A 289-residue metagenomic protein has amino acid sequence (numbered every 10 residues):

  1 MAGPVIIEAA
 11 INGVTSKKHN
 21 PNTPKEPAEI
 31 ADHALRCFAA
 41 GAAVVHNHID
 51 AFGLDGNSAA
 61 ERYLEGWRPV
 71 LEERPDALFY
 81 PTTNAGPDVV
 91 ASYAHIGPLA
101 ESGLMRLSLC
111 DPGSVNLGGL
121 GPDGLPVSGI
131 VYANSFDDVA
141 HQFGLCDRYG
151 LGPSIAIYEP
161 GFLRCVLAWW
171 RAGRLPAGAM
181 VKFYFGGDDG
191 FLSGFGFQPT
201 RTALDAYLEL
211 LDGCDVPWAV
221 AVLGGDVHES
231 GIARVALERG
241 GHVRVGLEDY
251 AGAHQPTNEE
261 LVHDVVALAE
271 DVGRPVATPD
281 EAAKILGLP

Functional and structural regions predicted by a protein language model:
M1-N22, P112-P126: N-terminal small/glycine-rich loop or linker at the start of catalytic domains across soluble metabolic enzymes
G13-D32, T83-A91, S128-A133, F195 (+1 more regions): Active-site mouth loops of central-metabolism enzymes
A28, N57-A133: Active-site beta->alpha loop and helix N-cap motifs at the rims of alpha/beta catalytic domains
I30, C37, H48, S108 (+3 more regions): Conserved, mostly hydrophobic/aromatic
A43-G66, Y184-D189, Y250-A253: Glycine-rich, proline-tolerant flexible connector loops at the mouths of alpha/beta enzymes
G56-T83, V139-Q142, C146, L204-D215 (+1 more regions): Alpha-helix-loop-beta-strand connector modules within alpha/beta enzyme cores
L107-L247, H254: Catalytic alpha/beta core domains of metabolic enzymes, predominantly
R164-C165, G231-P289: Structured C-terminal cap/extension of enzyme domains
